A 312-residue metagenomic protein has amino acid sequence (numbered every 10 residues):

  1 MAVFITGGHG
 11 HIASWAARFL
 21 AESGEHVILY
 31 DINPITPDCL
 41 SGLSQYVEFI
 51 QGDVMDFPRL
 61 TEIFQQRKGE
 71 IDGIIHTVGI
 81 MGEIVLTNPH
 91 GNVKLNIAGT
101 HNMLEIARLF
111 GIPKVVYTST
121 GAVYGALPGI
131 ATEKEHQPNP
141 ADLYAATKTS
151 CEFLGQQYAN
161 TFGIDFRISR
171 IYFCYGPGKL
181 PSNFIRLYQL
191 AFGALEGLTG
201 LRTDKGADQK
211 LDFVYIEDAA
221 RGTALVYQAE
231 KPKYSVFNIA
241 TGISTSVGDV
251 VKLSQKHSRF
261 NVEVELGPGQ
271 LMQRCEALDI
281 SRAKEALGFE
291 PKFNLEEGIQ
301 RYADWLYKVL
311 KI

Functional and structural regions predicted by a protein language model:
F4-E22: N-terminal Rossmann NAD(P)H-binding glycine-rich loop of SDR-like oxidoreductase domains
V54-L95: NAD(P)H-binding glycine-rich loop region in Rossmannoid oxidoreductase-like domains and their noncatalytic homologs
H76, H101-L143: Conserved Rossmann-fold NAD(P)-dependent oxidoreductase catalytic core, especially the SDR/UDP-sugar
G129, Q156-L211, I216-A220, A224-L225 (+1 more regions): NAD(P)-dependent short-chain dehydrogenase/reductase
L143, T147-S150: Active-site helix of classical SDR
G206, V236-F237, T245-V251, R259-C275: C-terminal "lid/loop" region of Rossmann-like NAD(P)-dependent oxidoreductases
I216, G248-D249, P268-E290, N294 (+1 more regions): Conserved C-terminal active-site "lid" loop/helix of NAD(P)H-dependent oxidoreductases that clamps the redox cofactor
L295-I312: Amphipathic terminal alpha-helices
